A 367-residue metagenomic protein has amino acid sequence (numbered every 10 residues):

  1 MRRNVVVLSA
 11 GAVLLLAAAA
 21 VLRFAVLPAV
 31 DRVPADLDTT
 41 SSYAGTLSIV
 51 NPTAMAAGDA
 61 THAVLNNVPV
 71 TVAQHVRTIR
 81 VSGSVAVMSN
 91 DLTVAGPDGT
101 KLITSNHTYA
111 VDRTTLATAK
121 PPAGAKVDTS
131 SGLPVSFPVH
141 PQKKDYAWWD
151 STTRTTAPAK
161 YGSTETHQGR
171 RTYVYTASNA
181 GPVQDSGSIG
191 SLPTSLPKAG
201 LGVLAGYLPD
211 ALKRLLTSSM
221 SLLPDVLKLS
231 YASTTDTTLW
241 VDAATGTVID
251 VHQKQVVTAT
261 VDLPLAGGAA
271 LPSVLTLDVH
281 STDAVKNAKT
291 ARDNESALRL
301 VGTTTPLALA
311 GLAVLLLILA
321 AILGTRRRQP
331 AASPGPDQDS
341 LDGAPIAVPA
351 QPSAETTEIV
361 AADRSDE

Functional and structural regions predicted by a protein language model:
M1-A119: Solvent-exposed N-terminal domain segments of exported/luminal and surface proteins
R2-L8, A297-P349: Juxtamembrane interface at the cytosolic side of transmembrane helices
A44-T46, S178-P182, V256: Solvent-exposed coil/turn segments that connect beta secondary-structure elements in extracytoplasmic/periplasmic
S89-G162: A cross-kingdom signal targeting lumenal/periplasmic-facing segments of multi-pass membrane and secretory-pathway
A95-T100, G181-S191, L229, T258-A266: Short, cysteine-centered beta-strand-loop-beta hairpins and adjacent loop/turn segments enriched in charged/polar
P141-H252: Membrane-proximal low-complexity regions enriched in glycine and acidic/polar residues
L222-T304, L309: Membrane-proximal extracellular "stem/stalk" segments of glycoproteins immediately N-terminal to a transmembrane helix
A344-E367: Long, low-complexity, intrinsically disordered segments
